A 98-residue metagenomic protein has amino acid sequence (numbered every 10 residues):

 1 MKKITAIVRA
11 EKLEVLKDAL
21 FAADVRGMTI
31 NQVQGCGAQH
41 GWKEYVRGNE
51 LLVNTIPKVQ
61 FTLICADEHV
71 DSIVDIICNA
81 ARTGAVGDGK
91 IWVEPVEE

Functional and structural regions predicted by a protein language model:
M1-E98: Positively charged, small/polar-rich N-terminal and surface patches that mediate targeting and assembly and bind
